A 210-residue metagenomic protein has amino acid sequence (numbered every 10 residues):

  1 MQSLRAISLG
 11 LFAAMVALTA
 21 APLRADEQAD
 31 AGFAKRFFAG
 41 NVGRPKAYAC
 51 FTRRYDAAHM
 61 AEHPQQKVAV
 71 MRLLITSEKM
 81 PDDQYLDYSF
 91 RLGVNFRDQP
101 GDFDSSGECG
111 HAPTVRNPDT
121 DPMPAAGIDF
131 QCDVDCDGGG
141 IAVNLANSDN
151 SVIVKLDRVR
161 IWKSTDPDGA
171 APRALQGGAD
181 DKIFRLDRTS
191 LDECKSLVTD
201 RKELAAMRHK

Functional and structural regions predicted by a protein language model:
M1-L11: Bacterial N-terminal signal peptides that target proteins for export
S8, A14, A58, M80-D82: A broad, structure-centric signal for solvent-exposed, well-ordered loop/edge residues that line or flank functional
M15-L23: C-terminal segment of classical bacterial N-terminal signal peptides
P22-V68, G127, Q131-K210: Amphipathic/hydrophobic helical signal segments and adjacent flexible N-terminal regions that mediate secretion
E62-H111, V198: N-terminal glycine/threonine-rich, aromatic-flanked beta-hairpin/loop signature
G107-P124: Intrinsically disordered, low-complexity, charged/polar segments
